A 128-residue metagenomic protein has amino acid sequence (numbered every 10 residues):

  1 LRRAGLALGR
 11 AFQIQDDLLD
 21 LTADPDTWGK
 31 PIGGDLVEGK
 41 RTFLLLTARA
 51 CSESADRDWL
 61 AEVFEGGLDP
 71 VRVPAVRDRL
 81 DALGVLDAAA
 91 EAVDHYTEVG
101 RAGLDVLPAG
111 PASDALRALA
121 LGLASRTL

Functional and structural regions predicted by a protein language model:
L1-L128: All-alpha prenyltransferase/terpene-synthase fold signal
